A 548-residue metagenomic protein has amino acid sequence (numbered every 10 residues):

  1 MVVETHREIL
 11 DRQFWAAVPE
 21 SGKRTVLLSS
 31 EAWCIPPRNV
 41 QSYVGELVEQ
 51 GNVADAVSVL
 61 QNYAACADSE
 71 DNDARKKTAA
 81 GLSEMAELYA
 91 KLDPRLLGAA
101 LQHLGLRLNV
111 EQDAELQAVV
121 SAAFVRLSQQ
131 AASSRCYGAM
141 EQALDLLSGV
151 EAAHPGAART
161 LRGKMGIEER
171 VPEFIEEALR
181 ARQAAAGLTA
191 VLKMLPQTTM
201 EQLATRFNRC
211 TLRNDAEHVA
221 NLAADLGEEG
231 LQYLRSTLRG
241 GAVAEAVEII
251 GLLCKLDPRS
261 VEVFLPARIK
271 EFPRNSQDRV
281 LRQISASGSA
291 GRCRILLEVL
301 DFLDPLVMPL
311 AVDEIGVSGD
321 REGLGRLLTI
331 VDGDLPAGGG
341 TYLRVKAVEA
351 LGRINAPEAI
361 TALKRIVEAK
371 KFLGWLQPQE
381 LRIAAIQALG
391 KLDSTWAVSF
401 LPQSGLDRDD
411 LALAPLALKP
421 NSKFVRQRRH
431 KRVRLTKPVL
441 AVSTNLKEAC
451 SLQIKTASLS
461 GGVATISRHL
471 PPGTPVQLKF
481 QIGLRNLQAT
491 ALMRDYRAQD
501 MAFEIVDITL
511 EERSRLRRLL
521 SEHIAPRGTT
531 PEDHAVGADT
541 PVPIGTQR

Functional and structural regions predicted by a protein language model:
M1-E176, R182: N-terminal, non-catalytic alpha-helical interaction modules of very large eukaryotic scaffold proteins
D71, T211-L212, G241-A242, F272-P273 (+4 more regions): Short inter-helical turns and helix N-cap capping residues of alpha-solenoid HEAT/ARM repeat scaffolds
T78, G187-L188, V219, I249 (+5 more regions): Conserved hydrophobic register position within alpha-solenoid helical repeats
S134-L144, A158, E168-E176, Q197-F207 (+7 more regions): Amphipathic alpha-helical scaffolding segments comprising HEAT/armadillo-like alpha-solenoid repeats
S148, K193, A224, C254 (+4 more regions): Structural signature of alpha-helical solenoid repeat scaffolds
A185, D215-A216, A246, Q277 (+4 more regions): Residue-level detector of extended alpha-helical repeat arrays and alpha-solenoid scaffolds
Q387-K391, T395-A457, P472, L510 (+1 more regions): N-terminal helix initiation/capping motif
G462-I466, A498-D507, R515: Short, solvent-exposed secondary-structure boundary/capping segments
